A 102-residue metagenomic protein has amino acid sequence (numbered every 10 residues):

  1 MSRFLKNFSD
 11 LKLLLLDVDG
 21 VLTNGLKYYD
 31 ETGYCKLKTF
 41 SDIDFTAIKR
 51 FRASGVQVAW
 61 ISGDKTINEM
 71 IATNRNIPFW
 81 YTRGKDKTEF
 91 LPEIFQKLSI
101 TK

Functional and structural regions predicted by a protein language model:
S2-E89: Alpha-helical substrate-recognition element adjacent to the catalytic core
L91-K102: Conserved Lys-Pro-Asp/Glu-containing loop-to-beta segment of HAD-superfamily phosphomonoesterases, centered on
